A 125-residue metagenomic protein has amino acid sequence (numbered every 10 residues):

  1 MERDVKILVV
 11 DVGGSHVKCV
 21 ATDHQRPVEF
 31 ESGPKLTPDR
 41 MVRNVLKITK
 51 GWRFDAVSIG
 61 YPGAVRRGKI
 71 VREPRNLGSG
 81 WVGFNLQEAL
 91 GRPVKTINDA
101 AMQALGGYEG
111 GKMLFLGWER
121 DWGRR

Functional and structural regions predicted by a protein language model:
M1, Q25-V28, F54, R92 (+1 more regions): Short intrinsically disordered, low-complexity coil segments enriched in acidic
E2-R43: Short glycine-rich, Thr/Ser-proximal phosphate-binding strand/loop in the N-terminal lobe of ATP-dependent enzymes
D4, H16, G110, E119-D121: A structure-centric signal for secondary-structure junctions around beta-strands
I7-D11, F54-S58, K95, M113-G117 (+1 more regions): Short glycine-aspartate micro-motif
V17-T22, G63, L105, W122-R125: Short beta-strand scaffold segments in enzyme catalytic cores
P34-L46, D55-V57, A64-K112: Glycine-rich phosphate-binding loop and adjoining helix at the ATP-binding site of ATP-dependent phosphoryl-transfer
